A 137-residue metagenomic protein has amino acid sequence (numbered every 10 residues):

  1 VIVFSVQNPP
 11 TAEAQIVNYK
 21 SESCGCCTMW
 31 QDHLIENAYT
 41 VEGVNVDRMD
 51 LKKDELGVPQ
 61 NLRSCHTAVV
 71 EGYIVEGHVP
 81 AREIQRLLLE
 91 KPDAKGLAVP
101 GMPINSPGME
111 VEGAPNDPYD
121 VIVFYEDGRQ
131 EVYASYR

Functional and structural regions predicted by a protein language model:
V1-F4: Hydrophobic membrane-insertion alpha-helices, especially the h-region of bacterial N-terminal signal peptides
P9-N37: Local sequence-structure signature of Cys/Sec-based thiol-disulfide redox active-site neighborhoods
Q15-I16, Y39-V41, E71-I74: Short active-site oxyanion
Y19-S21, V44-V46, H78, P100-M102: Active-site-proximal beta-strand/loop segments in catalytic clefts of secreted hydrolases
S23, W30, N45-R48, P80-I84: Stable alpha-helical elements in mature extracytoplasmic
Q31-L51: Conserved helix-turn-beta segment immediately C-terminal to the redox Cys motif in thioredoxin-like folds
E55-R137: Thiol/selenol-based redox catalytic cores and closely related redox-interacting motifs
